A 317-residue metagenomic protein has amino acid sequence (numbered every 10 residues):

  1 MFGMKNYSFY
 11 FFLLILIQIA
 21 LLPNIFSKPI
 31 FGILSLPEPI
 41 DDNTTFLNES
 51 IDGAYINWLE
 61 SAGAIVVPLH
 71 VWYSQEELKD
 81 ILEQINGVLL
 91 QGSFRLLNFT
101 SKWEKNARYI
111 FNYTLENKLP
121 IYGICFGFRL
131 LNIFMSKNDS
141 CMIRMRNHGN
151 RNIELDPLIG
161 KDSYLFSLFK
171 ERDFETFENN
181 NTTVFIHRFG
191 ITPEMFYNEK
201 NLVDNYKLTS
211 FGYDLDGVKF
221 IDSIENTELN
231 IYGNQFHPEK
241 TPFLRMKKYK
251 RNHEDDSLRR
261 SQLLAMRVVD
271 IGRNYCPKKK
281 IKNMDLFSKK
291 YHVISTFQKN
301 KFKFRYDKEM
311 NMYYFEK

Functional and structural regions predicted by a protein language model:
F2-S8, L14-E228, P238-K317: N-terminal beta1-alpha1 cap of cysteine-dependent amidohydrolase-like domains
N230-N234: Catalytic His-Asp charge-relay segment
